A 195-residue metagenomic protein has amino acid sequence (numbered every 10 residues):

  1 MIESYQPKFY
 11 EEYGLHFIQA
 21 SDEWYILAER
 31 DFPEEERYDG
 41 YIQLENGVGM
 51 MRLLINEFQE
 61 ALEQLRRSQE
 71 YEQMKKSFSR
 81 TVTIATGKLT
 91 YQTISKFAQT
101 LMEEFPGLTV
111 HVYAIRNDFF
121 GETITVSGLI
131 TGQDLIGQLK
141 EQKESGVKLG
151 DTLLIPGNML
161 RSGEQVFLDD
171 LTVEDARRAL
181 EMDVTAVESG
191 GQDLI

Functional and structural regions predicted by a protein language model:
M1-I195: Auxiliary Fe-S-binding modules of radical SAM enzymes
